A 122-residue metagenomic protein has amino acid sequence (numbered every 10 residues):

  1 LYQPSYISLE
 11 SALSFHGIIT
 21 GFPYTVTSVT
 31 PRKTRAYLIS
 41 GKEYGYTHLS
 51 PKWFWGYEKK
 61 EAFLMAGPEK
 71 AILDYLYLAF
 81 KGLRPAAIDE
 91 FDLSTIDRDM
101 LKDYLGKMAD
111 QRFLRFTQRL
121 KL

Functional and structural regions predicted by a protein language model:
L1-L122: Nucleic-acid-binding surface
